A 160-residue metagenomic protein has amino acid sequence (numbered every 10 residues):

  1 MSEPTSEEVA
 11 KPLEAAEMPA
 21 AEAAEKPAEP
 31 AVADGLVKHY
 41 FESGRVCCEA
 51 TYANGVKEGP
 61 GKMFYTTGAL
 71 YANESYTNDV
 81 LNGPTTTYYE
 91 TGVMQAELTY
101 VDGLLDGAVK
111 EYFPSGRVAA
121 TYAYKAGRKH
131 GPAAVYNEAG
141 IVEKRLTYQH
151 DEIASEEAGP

Functional and structural regions predicted by a protein language model:
M1-P160: Glycine/tyrosine- and acidic-biased, solvent-exposed loop/turn segments at the edges of beta-strands
